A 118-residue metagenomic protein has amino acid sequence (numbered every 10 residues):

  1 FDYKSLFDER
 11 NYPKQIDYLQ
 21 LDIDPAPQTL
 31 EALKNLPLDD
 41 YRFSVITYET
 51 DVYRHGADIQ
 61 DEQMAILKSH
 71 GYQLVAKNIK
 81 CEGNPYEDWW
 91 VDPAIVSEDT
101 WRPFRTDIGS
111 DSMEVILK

Functional and structural regions predicted by a protein language model:
D2: A conserved mid-domain beta-alpha-beta active-site/ligand-binding segment of alpha/beta enzyme cores
L6-L117: Conserved acidic-Pro-Pro-aromatic motif
